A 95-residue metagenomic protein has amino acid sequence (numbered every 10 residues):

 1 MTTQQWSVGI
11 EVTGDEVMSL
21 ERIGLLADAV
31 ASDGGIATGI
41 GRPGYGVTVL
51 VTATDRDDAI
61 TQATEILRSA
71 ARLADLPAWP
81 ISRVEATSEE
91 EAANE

Functional and structural regions predicted by a protein language model:
M1-E95: Long, contiguous binding/interaction regions
